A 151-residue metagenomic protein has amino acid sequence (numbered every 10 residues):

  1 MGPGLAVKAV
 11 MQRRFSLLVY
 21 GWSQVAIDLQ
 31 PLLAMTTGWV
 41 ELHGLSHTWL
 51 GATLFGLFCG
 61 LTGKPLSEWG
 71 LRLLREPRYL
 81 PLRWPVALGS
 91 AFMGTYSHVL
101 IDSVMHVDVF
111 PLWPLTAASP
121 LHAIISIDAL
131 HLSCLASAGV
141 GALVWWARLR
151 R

Functional and structural regions predicted by a protein language model:
M1-R151: N-terminal membrane-targeting hydrophobic helices
